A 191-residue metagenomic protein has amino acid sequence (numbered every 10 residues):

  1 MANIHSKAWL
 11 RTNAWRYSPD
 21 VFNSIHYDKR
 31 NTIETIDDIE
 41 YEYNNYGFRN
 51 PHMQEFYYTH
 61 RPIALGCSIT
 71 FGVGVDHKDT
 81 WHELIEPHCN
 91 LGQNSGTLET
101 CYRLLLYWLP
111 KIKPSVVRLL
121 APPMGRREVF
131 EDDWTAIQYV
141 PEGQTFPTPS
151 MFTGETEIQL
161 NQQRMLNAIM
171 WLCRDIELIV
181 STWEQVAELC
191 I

Functional and structural regions predicted by a protein language model:
M1-I63, K111-S115, L120-T156, Q162 (+2 more regions): N-terminal secretory targeting modules
N44-K111: Serine-esterase "nucleophile elbow" of acetyl-processing enzymes
H77, Q93-C101, G154-A168: Soluble or luminal CAZymes and related metallo-dependent hydrolases
E86-P87, S115, I176: A structural micro-motif
